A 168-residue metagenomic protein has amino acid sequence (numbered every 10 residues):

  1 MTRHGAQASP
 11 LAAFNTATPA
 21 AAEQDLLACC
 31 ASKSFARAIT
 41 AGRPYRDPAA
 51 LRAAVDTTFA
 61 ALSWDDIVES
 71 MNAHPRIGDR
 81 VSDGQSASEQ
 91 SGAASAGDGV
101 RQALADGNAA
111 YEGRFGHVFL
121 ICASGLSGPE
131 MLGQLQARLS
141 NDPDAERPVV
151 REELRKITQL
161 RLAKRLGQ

Functional and structural regions predicted by a protein language model:
M1-Y111, K156-Q168: Aromatic-anchored, charged helix-turn/loop surface patch used as a conserved interaction hotspot
A96-Q168: C-terminal non-catalytic interaction appendages of large macromolecular assemblies
